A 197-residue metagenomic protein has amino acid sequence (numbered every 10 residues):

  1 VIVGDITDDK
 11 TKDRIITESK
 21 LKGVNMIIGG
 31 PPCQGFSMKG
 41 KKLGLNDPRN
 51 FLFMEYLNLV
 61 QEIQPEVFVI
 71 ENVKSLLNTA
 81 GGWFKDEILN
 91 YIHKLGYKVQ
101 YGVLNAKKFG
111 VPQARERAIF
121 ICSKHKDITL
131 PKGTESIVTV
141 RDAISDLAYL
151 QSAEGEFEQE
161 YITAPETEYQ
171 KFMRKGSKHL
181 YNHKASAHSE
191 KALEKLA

Functional and structural regions predicted by a protein language model:
V1-Q64, K74-N78, W83-D86: Core alpha/beta nucleotide-donor-binding catalytic domains of modification enzymes
D5, W83, E87, N105 (+2 more regions): Secondary-structure junction/capping motif
D8, M38, D47, S75-T79 (+7 more regions): Generic structural "secondary-structure junction" signal
P31, G40, D47, E71 (+4 more regions): Residue-level signal for pocket-adjacent positions within structured domains
P31-P32, P65, P112, K126-E135: Proline-rich low-complexity regions
R49-A114, A118-C122: Conserved Class I SAM-dependent methyltransferase catalytic core
Y91, R117-A197: S-adenosyl-L-methionine-dependent DNA methyltransferase catalytic core
